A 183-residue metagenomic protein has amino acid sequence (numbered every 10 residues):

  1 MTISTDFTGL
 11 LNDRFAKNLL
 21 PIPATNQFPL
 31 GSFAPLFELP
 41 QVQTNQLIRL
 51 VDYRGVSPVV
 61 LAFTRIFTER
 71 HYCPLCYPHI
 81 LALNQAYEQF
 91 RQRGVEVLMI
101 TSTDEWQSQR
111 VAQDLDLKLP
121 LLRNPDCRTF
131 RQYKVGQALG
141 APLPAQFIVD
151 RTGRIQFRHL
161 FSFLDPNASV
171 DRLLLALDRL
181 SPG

Functional and structural regions predicted by a protein language model:
M1-G183: Chalcogenol-based redox active-site neighborhoods
